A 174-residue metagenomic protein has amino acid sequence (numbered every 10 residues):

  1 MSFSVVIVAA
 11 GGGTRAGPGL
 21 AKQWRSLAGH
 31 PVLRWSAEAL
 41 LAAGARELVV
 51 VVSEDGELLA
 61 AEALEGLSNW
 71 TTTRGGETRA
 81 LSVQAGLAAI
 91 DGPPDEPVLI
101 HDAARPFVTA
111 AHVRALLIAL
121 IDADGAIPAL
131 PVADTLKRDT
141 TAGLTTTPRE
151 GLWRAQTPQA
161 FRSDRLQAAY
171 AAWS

Functional and structural regions predicted by a protein language model:
M1-G56, W70: N-terminal glycine-rich phosphate-binding loop and ensuing alpha1 helix
V5-I7, V50, I100, G125-P128: Structural beta-sheet core signal
I7, L33, G86, H101-D102 (+2 more regions): Residue-level signal for inorganic ion chemistry
A45, D95, D122-G125: Short, high-confidence coil segments that cap the C-terminus of an alpha-helix and link into the following beta-strand
E57-A63: Acidic helix N-cap motif at the loop->helix transition within catalytic regions of sugar-transfer enzymes
L64-P97: Short phosphate-binding loop-to-helix
R79, A103-F107: Acidic metal-phosphate-binding loop of nucleotide-sugar-dependent transferases
V108-S174: Conserved core of the sugar-phosphate nucleotidyltransferase
